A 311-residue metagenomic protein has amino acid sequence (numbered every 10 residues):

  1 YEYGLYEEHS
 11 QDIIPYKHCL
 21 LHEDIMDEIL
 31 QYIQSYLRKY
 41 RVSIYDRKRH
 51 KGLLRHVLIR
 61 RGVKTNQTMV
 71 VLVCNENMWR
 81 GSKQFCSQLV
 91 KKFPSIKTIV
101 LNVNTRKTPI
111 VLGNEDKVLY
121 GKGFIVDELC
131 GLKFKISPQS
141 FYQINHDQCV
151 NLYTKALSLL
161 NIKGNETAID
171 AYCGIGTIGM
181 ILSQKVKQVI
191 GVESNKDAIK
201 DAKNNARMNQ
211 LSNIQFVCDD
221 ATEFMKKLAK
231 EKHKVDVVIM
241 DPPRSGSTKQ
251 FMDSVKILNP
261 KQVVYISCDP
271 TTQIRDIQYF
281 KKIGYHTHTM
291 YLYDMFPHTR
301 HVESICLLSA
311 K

Functional and structural regions predicted by a protein language model:
Y1-E7, I59-G62, K117-V118, K122-L129: Short beta-strand elements
Y1-I44, K64: Extended interfacial segments that mediate partner engagement and assembly in macromolecular machines
G4-E7, V71-V73, A202: Short, acidic/hydrophobic/Gly-rich beta-strand patch recurrent on exposed beta strands that often constitutes part
P15, I59, N66-N75, K133-S137 (+1 more regions): Short, aliphatic-rich beta-strand segments
S43-K51, A168: Short helix/loop segment immediately N-terminal to the Walker
K51-K64: Short edge beta-strands and adjacent turn/loop segments
V63-N66, S95: Short flexible coil/turn linkers enriched for glycine and charged/polar residues that connect secondary-structure
G81-K83, S87-K311: Rossmann-like S-adenosyl-L-methionine
